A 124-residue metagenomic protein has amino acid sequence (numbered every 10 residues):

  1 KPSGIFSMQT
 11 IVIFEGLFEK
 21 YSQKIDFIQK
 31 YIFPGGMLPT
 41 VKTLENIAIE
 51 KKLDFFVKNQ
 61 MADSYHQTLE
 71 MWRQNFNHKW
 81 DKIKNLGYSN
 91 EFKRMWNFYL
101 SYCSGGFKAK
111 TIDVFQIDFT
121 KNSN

Functional and structural regions predicted by a protein language model:
K1-P2, K51: Conserved helix-to-beta-strand junction in the class I
P2-V12: Conserved beta-strand signature within the Rossmann-like core of class I S-adenosyl-L-methionine
V12-N124: Substrate-binding/catalytic lobe of Class I Rossmann-like enzymes that use SAM or dcSAM, i.e., the mid-to-C-terminal
